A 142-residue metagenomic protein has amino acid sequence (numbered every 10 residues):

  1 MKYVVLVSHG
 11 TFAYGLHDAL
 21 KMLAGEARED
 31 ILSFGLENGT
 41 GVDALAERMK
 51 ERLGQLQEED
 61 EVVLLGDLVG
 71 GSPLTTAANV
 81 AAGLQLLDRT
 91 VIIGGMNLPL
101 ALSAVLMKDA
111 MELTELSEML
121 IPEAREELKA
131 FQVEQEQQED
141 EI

Functional and structural regions predicted by a protein language model:
M1-I142: N-terminal loops that bind phosphate or other acidic moieties and the adjacent beta-alpha structural core
